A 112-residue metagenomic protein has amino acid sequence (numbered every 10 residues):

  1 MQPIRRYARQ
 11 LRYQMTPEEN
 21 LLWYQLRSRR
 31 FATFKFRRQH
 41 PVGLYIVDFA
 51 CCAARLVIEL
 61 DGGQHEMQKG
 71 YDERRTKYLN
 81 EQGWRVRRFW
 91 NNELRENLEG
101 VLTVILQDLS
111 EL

Functional and structural regions predicted by a protein language model:
M1-F34, E111-L112: Solvent-exposed, charged helical/coil patches that constitute nucleic-acid or partner-interaction surfaces
L11-T16, L21, V42-L109: Basic, amphipathic alpha-helical patches used to engage nucleic acids or provide basic targeting signals, exemplified
